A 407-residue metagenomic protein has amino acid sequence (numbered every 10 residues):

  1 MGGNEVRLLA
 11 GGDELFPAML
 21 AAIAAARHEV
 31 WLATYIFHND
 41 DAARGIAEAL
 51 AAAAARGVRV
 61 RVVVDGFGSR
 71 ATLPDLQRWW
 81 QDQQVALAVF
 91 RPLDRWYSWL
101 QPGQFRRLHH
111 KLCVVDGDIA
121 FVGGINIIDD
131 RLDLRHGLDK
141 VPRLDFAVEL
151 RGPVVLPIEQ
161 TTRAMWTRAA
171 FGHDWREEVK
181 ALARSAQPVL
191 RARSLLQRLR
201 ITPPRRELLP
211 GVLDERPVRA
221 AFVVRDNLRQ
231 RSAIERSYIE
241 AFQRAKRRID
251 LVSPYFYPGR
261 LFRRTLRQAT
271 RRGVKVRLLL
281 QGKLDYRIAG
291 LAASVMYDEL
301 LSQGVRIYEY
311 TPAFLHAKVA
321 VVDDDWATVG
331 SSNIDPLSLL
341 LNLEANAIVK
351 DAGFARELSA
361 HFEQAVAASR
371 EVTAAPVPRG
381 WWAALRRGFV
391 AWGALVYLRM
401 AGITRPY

Functional and structural regions predicted by a protein language model:
M1-Y407: Charged, low-complexity intrinsically disordered terminal segments
